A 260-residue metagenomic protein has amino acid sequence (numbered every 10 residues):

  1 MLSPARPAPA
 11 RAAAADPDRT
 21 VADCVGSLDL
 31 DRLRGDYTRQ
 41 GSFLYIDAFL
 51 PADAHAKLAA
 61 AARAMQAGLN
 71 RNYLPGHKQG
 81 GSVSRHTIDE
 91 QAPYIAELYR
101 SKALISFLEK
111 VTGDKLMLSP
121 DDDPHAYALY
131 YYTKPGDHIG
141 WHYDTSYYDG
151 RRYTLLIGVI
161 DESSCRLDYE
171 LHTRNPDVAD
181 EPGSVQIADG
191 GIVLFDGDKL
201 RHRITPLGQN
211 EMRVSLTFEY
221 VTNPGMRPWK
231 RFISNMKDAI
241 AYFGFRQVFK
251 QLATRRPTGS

Functional and structural regions predicted by a protein language model:
L2-D31, R166-S260: Conserved double-stranded beta-helix
P9-T112: Non-heme Fe(II)/2-oxoglutarate
Y73, H86, P135-I139, T217 (+2 more regions): Short alpha-helix boundary/capping motifs
Q79-S84, L129-Y130, M236-A241: Amphipathic alpha-helical surface "interface" segments used for docking/oligomerization or membrane association within
A96, E109-K199, E211-S215, T222-K230: Catalytic core of non-heme Fe(II) oxygenases with the double-stranded beta-helix
